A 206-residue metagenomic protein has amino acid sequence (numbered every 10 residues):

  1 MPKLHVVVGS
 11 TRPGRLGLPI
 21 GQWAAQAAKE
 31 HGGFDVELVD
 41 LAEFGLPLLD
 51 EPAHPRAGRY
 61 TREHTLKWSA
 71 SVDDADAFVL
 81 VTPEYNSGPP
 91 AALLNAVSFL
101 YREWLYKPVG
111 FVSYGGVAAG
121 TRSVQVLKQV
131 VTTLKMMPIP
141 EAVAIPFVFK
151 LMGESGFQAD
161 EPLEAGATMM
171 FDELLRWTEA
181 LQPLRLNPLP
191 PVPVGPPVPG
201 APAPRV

Functional and structural regions predicted by a protein language model:
M1-T82, S87-L94, Q158-T168, D172-R176 (+1 more regions): N-terminal beta1-alpha1-beta2 submodule of the flavodoxin-like/Rossmannoid cofactor-binding fold
M1-V6, P108, P146-S155: A short small-residue
E30-G32, L105, I139: Short, structurally constrained coil/turn elements that cap an alpha-helix or connect an alpha-helix to the following
E37-L48, L134-E154: Mobile beta-alpha loop/short-helix "lid" or hinge segments that flank ligand
G58-M137: Helix-loop-strand module that forms the ligand-binding subsite of alpha/beta enzymes
G115-G116, V148-P162: Phosphate-binding/catalytic loops
V117-T121, I139, E161-T168: Short, amphipathic alpha-helical segments
